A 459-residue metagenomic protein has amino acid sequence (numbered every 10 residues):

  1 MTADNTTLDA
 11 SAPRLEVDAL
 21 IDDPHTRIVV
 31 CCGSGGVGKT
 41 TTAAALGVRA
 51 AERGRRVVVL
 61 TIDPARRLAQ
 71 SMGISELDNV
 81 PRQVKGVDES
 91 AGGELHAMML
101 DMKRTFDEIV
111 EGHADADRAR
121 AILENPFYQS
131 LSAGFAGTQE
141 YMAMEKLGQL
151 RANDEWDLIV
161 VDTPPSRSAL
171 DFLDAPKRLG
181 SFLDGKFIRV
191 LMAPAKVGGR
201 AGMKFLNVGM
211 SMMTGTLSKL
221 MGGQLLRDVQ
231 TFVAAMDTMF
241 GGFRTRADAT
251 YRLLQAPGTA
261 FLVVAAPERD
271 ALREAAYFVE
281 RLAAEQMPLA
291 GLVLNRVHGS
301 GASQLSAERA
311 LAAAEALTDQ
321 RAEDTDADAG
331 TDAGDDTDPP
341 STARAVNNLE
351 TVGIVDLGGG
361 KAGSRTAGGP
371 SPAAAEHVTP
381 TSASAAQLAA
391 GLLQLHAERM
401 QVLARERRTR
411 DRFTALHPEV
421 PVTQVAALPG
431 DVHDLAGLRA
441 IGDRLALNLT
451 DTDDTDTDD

Functional and structural regions predicted by a protein language model:
M1-D22, S218-A234, R244-L262, E268-D459: C-terminal lobe/tail of nucleotide-utilizing enzymes
M1-V37, A44-V58, I62-Q83, T245-D248 (+2 more regions): Extreme N-terminal, non-catalytic leader segments that precede Walker-type/kinase nucleotide-binding cores
D22-D23, A50-E52, D88-A91, L150-D154 (+2 more regions): Conserved catalytic network of the ASCE P-loop NTPase/AAA+ motor domain
I28, V59, A97, V422-Q424: Conserved beta-strand scaffold positions in the cores of enzyme catalytic domains, especially in NTP/NDP-utilizing
G47-E124, A169: N-terminal phosphate/diphosphate-binding loop that engages ATP/GTP or pyrophosphate donors across diverse enzyme folds
V57-T61, V160, L292: Short beta-strand "acidic-cap" motif of Rossmann-like dinucleotide-binding folds
R66-S71, T105-I109, R167-D171, L272-R273 (+2 more regions): Switch/connector loops and helix/strand junctions flanking conserved nucleotide-binding motifs in nucleotide-processing
D117-V264, E268, E274-Y277: Phosphate/Mg2+-binding loops and adjacent switch elements in nucleotide/diphosphate-handling enzyme cores
